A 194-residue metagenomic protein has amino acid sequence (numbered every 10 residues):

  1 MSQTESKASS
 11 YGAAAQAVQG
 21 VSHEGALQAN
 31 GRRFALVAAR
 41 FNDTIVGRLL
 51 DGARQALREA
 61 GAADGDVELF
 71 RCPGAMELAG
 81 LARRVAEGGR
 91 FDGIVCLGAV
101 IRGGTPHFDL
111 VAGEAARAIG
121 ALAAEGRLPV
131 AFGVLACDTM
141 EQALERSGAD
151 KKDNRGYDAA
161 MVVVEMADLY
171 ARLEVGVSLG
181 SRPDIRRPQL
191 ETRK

Functional and structural regions predicted by a protein language model:
M1-N30: N-terminal amphipathic/basic leader segments beginning at the initiator methionine
S2-E5, F108-K194: C-terminal binding/interaction regions
S22-C72: Glycine-rich phosphate/diphosphate-binding loop of Rossmann-like nucleotide-binding domains
G31-R33, A63-D64, G89-D92, E125-A131: Short coil/turn connectors at secondary-structure junctions
R40-F41, C72, A99-V100, L135-M140: Short, ordered loop/turn segments at secondary-structure junctions
R54, R58, D66-R90, S147: Amphipathic alpha-helical hairpins
L69, D92-L97, P129-L135: Short beta-strand segments at enzyme active-site cores
E77, L81-I119, A123: Glycine-rich phosphate-binding loop
